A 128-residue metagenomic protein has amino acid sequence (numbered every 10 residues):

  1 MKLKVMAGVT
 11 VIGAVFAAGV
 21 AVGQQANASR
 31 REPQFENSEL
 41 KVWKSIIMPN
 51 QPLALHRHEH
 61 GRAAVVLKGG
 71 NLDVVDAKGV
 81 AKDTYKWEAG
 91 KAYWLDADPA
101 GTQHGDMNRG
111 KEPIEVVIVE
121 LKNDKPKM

Functional and structural regions predicted by a protein language model:
M1-V5: Positively charged n-region of N-terminal signal peptides that target proteins for export
G8-A18: Bacterial N-terminal signal peptides
S29-A54, E59-V65, I118-V119: A short glycine-rich, His/Asp/Glu-containing loop-to-beta-strand
E36-E39, G79-D98: Short acidic-glycine-tyrosine-enriched beta hairpin
N50-A54, G90-W94, D98-G105: Histidine-centered metal-chelating micro-motifs
H58-K78: Glycine- and acidic-residue-biased ligand/ion/polar-headgroup-sensing regions
D98-D124: Ligand-binding loop in jelly-roll beta-barrel domains
